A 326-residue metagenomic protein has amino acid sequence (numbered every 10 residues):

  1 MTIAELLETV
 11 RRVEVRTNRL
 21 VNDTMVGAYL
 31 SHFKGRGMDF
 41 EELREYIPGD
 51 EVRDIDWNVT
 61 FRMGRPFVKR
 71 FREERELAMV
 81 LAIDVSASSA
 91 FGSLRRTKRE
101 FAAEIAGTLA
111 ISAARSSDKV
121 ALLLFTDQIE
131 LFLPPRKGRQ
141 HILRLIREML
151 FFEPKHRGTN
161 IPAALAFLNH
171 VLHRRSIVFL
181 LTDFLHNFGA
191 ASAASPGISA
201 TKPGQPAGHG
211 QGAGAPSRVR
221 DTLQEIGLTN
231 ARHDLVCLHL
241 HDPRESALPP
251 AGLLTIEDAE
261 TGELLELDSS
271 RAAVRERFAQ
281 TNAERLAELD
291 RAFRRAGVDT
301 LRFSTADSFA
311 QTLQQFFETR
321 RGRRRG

Functional and structural regions predicted by a protein language model:
M1-H32, M38, E42, E51 (+2 more regions): Von Willebrand factor type A / integrin I
M1-R136, I177, N187-G189, R244-S246 (+1 more regions): An amphipathic, basic-hydrophobic helix/alpha-beta surface used to engage anionic, phosphate-rich ligands or surfaces
I83, T182, L238: Active-site flanking residues adjacent to catalytic metal/cofactor-binding acidic residues
E100, K155-P162, Q280-A283: Conserved phosphate-coordination/catalytic loops
I105, A163-F167, R285: Well-ordered alpha-helical segments embedded in enzymatic catalytic cores
L133-R147, E318-T319: Short, electropositive alpha-helical surface patch
H141-S176, F188-G189: Von Willebrand factor
G189-R220: Intrinsic disorder/low-complexity segments
